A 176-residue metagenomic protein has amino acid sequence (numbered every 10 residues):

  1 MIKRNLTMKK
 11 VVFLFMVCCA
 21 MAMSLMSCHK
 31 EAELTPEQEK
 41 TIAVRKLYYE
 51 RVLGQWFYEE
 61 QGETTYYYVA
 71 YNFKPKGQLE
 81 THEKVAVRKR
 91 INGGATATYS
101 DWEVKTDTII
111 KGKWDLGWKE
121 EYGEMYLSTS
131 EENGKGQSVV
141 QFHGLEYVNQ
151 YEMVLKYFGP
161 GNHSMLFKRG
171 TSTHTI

Functional and structural regions predicted by a protein language model:
M1-K3, R169: Short intrinsically disordered, low-complexity coil segments enriched in acidic
K3-F15: Bacterial N-terminal signal peptides that target proteins for export
C18-C19: Repetitive helical segments and hydrophobic/amphipathic motifs
S24-S27: C-terminal motif of bacterial Sec signal peptides marking the signal peptidase cleavage site
H29-K113, G117-I176: Lipid interaction determinants
